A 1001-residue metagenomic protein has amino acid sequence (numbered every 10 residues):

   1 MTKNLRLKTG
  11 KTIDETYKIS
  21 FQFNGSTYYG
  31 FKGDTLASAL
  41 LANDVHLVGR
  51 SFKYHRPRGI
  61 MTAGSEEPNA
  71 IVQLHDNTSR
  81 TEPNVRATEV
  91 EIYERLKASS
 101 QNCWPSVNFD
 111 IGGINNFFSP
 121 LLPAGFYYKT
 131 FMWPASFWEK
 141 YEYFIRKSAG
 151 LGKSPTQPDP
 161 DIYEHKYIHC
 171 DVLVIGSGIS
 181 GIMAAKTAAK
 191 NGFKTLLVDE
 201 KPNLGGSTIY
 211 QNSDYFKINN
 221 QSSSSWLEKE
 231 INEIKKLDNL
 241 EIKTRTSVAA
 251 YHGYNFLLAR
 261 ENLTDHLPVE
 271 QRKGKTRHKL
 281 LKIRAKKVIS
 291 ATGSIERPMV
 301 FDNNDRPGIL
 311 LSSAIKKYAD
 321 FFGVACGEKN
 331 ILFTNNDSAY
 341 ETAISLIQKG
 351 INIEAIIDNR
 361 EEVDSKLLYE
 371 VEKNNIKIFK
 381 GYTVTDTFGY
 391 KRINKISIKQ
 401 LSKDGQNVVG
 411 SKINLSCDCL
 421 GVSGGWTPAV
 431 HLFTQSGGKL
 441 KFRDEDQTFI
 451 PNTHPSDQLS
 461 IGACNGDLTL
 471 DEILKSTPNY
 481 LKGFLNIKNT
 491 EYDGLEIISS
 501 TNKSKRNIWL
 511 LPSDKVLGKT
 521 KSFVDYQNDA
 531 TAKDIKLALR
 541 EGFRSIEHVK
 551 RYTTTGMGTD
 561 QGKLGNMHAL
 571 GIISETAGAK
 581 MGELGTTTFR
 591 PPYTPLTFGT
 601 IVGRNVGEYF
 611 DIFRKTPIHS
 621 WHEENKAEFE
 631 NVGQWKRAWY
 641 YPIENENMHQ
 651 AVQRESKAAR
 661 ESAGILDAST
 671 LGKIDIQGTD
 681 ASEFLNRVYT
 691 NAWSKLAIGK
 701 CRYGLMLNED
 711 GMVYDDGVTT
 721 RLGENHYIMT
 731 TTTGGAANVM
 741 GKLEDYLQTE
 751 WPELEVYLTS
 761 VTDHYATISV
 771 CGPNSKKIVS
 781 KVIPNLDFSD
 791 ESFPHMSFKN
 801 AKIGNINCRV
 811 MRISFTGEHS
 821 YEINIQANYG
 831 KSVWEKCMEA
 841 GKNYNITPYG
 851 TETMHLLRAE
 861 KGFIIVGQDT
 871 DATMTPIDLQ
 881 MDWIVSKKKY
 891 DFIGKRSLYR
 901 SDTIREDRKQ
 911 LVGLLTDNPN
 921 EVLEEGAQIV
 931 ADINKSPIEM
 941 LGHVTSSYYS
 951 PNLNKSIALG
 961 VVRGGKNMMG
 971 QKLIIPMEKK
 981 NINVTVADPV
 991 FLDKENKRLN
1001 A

Functional and structural regions predicted by a protein language model:
T2-F613, H764, K979: Residues forming the flavin
S38-V48, T679-L696, K781-L786: A short, contiguous, amphipathic alpha-helix enriched in charged residues
E445, W509, R654-E661, M706-D716 (+3 more regions): Short amphipathic beta-strand starts and helix->beta connectors
H568, E575-L707, M712: Acidic, proline/glycine-enriched N-terminal capping motif
K615, H619, E623-E624, R637 (+2 more regions): Conserved, structured C-terminal
L666-T679, R721-I728, I768-V770: N-terminal glycine-rich flavin-associated loop
K695-N725, T730-K742, Y746: Well-ordered mid-protein domain cores that form the structural environment of catalytic cofactors
